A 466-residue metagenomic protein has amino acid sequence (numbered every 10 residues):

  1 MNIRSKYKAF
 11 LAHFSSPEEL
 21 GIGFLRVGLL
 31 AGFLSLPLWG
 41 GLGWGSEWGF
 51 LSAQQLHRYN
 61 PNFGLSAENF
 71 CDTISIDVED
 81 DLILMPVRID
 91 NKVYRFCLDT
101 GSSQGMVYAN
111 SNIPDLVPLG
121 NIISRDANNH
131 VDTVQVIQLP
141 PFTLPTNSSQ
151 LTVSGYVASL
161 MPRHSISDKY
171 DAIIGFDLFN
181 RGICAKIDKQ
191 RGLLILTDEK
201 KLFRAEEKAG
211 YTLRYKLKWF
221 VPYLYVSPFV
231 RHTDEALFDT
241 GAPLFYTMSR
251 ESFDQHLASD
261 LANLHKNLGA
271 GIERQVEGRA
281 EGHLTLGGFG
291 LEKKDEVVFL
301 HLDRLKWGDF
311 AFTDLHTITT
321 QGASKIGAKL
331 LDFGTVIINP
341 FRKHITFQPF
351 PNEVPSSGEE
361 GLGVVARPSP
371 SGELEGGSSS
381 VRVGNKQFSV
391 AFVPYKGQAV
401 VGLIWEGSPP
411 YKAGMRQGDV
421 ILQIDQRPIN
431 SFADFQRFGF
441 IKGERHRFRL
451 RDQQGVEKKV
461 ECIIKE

Functional and structural regions predicted by a protein language model:
S5, S15-S16, S35, S46: Serine residues within intrinsically disordered or low-complexity segments
W48-E466: Pepsin/retropepsin-fold aspartyl endopeptidases
